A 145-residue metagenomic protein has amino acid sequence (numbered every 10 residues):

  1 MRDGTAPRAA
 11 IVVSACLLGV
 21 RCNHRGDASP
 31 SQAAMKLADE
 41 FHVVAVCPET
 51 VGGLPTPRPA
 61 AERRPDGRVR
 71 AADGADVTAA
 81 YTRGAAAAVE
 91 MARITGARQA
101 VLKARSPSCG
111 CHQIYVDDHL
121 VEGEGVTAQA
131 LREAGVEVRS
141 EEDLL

Functional and structural regions predicted by a protein language model:
M1-A6, S29-V43, G84-R98: Short amphipathic alpha-helices and their capping/turn segments at secondary-structure boundaries
M1-R25: Active-site and ligand/interface coordination hotspots across diverse enzymes and nucleic-acid-associated assemblies
T5-A6, V51, P59-R63, G67-V89 (+2 more regions): Divalent-metal-activated hydrolytic enzyme cores
S14-A15, C47, V101-R105: Short beta-strand segments
G19, G52-L54, P107-G110: Short, active-site-adjacent cap segments at secondary-structure transitions
D27, Y115-H119: Short glycine-enriched, charge-decorated loop/helix-capping segments at active-site entrances that position
S29-R70: Short, surface-exposed acidic-centric catalytic microdomains
A88-V116: N-terminal glycine-rich phosphate/adenylate-binding segment common to multiple enzyme folds
